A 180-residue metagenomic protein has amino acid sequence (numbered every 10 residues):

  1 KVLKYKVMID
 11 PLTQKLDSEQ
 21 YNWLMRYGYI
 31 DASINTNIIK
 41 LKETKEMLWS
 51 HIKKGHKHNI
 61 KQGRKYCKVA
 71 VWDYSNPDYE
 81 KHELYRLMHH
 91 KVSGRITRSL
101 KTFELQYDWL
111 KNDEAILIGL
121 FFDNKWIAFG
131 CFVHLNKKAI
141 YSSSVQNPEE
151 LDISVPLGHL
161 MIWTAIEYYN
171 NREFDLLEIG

Functional and structural regions predicted by a protein language model:
K1, D152-E167: Conserved acetyl-CoA-binding loop-helix of GNAT-fold acetyltransferases
V2-L12, Y169-G180: Conserved GNAT acetyl-CoA-binding A-motif
D10-I153: A conserved beta-strand-loop-helix scaffold within acyl/acetyltransferase catalytic domains
A32-S33, A165-Y169: A short, hydrophobic secondary-structure junction motif
N76-Y79, L120, M161, I166 (+1 more regions): Structured catalytic/translocation cores of nucleotide/phosphate-coupled proteins
